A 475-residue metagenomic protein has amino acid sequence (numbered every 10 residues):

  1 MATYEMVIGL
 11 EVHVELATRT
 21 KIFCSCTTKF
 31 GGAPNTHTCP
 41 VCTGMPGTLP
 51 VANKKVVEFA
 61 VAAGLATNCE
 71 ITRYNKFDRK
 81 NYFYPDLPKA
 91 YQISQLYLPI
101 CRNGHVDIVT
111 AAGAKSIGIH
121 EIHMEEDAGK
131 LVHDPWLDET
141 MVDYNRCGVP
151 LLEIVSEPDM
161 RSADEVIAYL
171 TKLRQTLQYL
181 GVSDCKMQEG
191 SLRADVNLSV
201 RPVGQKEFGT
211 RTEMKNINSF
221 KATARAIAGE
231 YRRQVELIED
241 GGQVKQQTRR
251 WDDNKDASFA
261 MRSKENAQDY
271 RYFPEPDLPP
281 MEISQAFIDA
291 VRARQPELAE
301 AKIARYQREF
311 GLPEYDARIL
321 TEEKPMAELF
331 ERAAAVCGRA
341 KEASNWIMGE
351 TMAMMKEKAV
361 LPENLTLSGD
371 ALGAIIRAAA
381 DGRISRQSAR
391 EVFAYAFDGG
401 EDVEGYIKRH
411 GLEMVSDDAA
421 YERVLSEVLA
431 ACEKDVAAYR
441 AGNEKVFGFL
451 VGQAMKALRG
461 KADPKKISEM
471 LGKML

Functional and structural regions predicted by a protein language model:
M1-E297, R308, E314, A335-R339 (+1 more regions): Basic, nucleic-acid-interacting segments
A2, G311, A334-A343, D381-I384 (+1 more regions): Structural motif
A63, E230, A333, W346 (+8 more regions): Amphipathic alpha-helical segments in well-ordered regions
G190-P202, Q307-E331, A340-K358, D370 (+2 more regions): Core structural elements
F287-R294, A301, E331-V336, L372-I384: Extended, non-catalytic structural segments that build the interaction scaffolds of large macromolecular assemblies
E363-G373, R377, R386-K456: Strongly charged, low-complexity linkers/loops
A431, A437, K465, E469-L475: A carboxyl-terminal module marker
